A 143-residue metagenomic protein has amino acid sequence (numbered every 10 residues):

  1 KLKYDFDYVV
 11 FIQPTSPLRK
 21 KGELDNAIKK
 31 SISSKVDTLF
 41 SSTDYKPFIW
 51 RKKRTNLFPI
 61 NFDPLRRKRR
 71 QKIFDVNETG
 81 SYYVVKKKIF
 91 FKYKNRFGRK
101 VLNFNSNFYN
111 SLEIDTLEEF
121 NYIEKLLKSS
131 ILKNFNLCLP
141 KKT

Functional and structural regions predicted by a protein language model:
Y4-Y8, P17-F108: Conserved core of the sugar-phosphate nucleotidyltransferase
V10-I12: Short aromatic-hydrophobic micro-motifs that form the base-stacking/packing surface for donor nucleotide recognition
P14, V85, I114-D115: Single, functionally critical "micro-switch" positions that shape active/binding sites and transmembrane helices
F104-N105, N110-T143: Hydrophobic helical membrane-anchoring modules
